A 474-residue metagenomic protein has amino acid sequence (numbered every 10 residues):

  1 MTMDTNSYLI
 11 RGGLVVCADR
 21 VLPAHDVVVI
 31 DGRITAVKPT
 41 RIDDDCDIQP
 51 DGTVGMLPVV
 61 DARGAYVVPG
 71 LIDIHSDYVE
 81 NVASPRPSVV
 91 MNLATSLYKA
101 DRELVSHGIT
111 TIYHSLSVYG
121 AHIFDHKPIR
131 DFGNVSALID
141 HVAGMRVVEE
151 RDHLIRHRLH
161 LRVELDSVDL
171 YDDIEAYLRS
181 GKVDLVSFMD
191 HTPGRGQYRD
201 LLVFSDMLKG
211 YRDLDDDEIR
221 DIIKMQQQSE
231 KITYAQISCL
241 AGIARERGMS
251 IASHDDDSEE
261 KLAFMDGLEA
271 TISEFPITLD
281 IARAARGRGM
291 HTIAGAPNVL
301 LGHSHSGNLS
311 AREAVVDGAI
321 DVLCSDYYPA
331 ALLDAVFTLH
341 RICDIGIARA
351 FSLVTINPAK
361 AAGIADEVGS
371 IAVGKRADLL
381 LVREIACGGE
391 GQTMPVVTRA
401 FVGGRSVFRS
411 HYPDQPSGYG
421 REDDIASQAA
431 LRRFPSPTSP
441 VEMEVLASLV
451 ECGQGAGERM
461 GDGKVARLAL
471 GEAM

Functional and structural regions predicted by a protein language model:
M1-D47, G463, R467-A473: N-terminal metal-binding scaffold of metallo-dependent hydrolase/deaminase domains
G13, K360, V373-A429: C-terminal cap of metal-dependent C-N hydrolases
V54, A62-L138: Metal-associated gating/positioning segment near the N- to mid-region
I72-I74, I112-H114, H157-L161, D184-F188 (+4 more regions): Hydrophobic faces of well-ordered beta-strands that scaffold small-molecule active sites in alpha/beta enzyme cores
Y119-D256, D326: Metal-coordinating catalytic core of metallo-dependent amide/deamination hydrolases
S180-D184, M265-I272, G287-I293, G318-D321: Glycine-enriched alpha-helix->loop->beta-strand junction motifs that scaffold or abut catalytic
K231-T233, S253-D255, S273-A282, L301-N308: A general structural motif
R288-N298, G302-V382: His/Asp/Glu-enriched, well-ordered alpha-helical/loop segment that forms or immediately abuts the divalent-metal
